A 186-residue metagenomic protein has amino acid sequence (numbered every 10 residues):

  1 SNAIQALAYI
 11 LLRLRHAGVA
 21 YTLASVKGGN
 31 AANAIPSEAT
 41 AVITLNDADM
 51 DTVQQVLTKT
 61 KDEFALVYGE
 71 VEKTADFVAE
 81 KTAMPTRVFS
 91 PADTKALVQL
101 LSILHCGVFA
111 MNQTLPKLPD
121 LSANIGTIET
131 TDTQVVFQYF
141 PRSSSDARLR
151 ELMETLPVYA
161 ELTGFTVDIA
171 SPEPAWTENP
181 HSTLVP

Functional and structural regions predicted by a protein language model:
S1-R142: Midchain, well-structured core segments that form catalytic/ion-binding scaffolds
L118-P186: Substrate-recognition/cap regions that form aromatic- and gly/pro-loop-enriched pockets for small-molecule ligands
